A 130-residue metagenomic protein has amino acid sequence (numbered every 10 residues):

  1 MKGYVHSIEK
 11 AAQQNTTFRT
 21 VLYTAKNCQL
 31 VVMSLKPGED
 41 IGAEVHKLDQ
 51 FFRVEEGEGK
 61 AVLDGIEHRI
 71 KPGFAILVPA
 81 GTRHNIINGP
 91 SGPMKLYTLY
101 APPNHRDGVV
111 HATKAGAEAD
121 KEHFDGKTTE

Functional and structural regions predicted by a protein language model:
M1-N27, H111-E130: A short, N-terminal "cap"/entry segment at the start of jelly-roll beta-barrel domains of the cupin/DSBH fold
T16, V31-H46: Conserved short histidine dyad/triad with adjacent acidic residue
K26-C28, P37, K47, I66 (+2 more regions): A generic "binding-loop/recognition-motif" signal
K26-C28, P37-E39, E58-K60, E67 (+1 more regions): Short, charged/polar surface micro-motifs in flexible loops or helix N-caps
I41-A43, A61-V62, V78, H84-P90: Short beta-strand His + acidic residue motifs that chelate non-heme Fe in jelly-roll/DSBH and cupin folds
D49-G59, D64: Glycine- and acidic-residue-biased ligand/ion/polar-headgroup-sensing regions
I66-A80: Short acidic-glycine-tyrosine-enriched beta hairpin
A80-R106: Ligand-binding loop in jelly-roll beta-barrel domains
